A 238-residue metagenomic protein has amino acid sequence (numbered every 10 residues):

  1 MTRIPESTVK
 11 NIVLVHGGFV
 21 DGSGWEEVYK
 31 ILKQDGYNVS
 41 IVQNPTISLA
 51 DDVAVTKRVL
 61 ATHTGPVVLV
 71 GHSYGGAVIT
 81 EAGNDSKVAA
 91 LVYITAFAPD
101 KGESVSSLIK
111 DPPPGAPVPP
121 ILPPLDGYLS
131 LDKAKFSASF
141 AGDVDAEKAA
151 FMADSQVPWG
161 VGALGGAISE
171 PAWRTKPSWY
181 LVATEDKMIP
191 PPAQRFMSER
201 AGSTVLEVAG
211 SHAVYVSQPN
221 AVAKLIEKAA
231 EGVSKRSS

Functional and structural regions predicted by a protein language model:
S7-A50, E81: Conserved HGGG/HGGXW glycine-rich cap/lid loop of the alpha/beta-hydrolase fold
Q34, N38-V68, A82-D85, E103-K110: Active-site loop/oxyanion-hole signature of alpha/beta-hydrolase fold enzymes
V70-G75, I79: Gly/Ala-rich beta-loop-alpha elbow adjacent to hydrolase catalytic centers
N84-K133, G160-L164: Flexible "cap/lid" loop of the alpha/beta hydrolase fold
L91, W179-D186: Conserved strand-to-loop "acid loop" that flanks and positions the catalytic carboxylate
A153-A172: Active-site nucleophile elbow and catalytic-triad environment of alpha/beta-hydrolase enzymes
T175-V182, V205: Catalytic His-Asp charge-relay segment
T184-A209, V216, A221, K228-A229: Conserved loop-alpha-helix segment in the C-terminal half of the alpha/beta-hydrolase fold that carries the catalytic
